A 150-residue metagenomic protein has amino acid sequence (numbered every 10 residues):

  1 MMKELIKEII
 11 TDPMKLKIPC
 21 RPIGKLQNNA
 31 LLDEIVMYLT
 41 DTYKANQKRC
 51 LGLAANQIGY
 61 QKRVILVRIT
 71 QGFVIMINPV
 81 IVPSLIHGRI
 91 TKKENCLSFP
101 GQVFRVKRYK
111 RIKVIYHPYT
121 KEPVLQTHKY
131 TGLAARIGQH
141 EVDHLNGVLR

Functional and structural regions predicted by a protein language model:
M1-R150: Positively charged
